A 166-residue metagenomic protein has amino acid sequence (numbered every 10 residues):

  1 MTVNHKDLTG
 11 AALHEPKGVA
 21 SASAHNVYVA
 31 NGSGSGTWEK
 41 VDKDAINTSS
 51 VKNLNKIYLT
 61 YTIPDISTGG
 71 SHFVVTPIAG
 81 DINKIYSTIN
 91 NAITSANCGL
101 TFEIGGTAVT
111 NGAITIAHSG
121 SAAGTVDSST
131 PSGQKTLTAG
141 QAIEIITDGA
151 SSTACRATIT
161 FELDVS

Functional and structural regions predicted by a protein language model:
T2-S166: Extracellular repetitive beta-rich solenoid segments
